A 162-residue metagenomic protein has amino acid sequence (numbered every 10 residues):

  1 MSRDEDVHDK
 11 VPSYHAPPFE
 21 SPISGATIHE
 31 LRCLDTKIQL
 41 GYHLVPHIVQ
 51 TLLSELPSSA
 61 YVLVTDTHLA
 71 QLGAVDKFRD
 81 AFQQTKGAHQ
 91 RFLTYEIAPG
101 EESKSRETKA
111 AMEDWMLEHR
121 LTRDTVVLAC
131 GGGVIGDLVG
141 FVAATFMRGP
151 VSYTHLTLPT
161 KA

Functional and structural regions predicted by a protein language model:
S2-T125: ATP/NTP phosphate-donor binding region
V64, V134-I135, K161: Hydrophobic aliphatic residue packing
K104-H155: Glycine/threonine-rich beta-strand-loop-alpha-helix active-site module that forms ligand/phosphate-binding
T154-A162: Conserved small/polar residues in nucleotide/adenosyl-binding loops
